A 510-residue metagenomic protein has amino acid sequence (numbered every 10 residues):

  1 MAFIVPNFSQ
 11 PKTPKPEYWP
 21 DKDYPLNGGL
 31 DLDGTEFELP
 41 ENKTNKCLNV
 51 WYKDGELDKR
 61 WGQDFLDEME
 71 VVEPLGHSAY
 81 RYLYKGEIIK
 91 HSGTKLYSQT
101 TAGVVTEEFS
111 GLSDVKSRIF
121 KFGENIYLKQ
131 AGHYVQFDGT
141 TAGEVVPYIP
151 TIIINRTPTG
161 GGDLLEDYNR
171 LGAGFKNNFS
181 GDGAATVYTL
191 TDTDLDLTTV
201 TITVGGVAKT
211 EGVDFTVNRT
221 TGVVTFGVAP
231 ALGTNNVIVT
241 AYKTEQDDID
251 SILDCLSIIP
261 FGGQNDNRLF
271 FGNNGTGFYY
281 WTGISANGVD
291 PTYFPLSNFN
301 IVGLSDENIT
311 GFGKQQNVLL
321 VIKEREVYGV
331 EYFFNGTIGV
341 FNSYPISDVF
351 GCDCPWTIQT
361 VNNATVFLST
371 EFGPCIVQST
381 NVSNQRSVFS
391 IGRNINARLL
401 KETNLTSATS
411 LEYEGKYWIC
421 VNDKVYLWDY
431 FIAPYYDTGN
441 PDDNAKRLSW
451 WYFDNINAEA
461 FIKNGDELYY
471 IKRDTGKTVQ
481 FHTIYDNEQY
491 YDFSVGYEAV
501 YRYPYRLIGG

Functional and structural regions predicted by a protein language model:
M1-K129, E307, V349-T365, F372-G510: Beta-sheet repeat architectures centered on beta-propellers
D114-G160: Hydrophobic or amphipathic alpha-helical targeting/insertion segments
G132, G275, R325, F333 (+3 more regions): Residue-level signature of beta-propeller blades and closely related beta-rich strand-turn architectures in secreted
G143-T221, T225-P230, Y242-S257: Extended beta-strand solenoid/passenger and fiber regions
I153-L164, A286-L304, I346-D348, F389-T403: Surface-exposed loop and turn segments in beta-propeller and other repeat-based domains that flank or scaffold
T234-A241: Short, well-structured beta-strand segments within conserved domains
L256, P260-P291, L304-E307, K323: Carboxylate/His-rich catalytic cores and anion/metal-binding grooves
L319-S347: Surface-exposed extracellular loop regions of Gram-negative outer-membrane beta-barrel proteins
